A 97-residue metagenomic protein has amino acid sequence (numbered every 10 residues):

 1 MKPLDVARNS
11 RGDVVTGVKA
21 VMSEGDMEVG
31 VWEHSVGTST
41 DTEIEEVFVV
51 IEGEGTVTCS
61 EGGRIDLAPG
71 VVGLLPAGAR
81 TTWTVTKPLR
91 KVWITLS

Functional and structural regions predicted by a protein language model:
M1-V31: A short, N-terminal "cap"/entry segment at the start of jelly-roll beta-barrel domains of the cupin/DSBH fold
V21, S39-T40, V47, R64-I65: Short secondary-structure boundary/capping segments
S23, C59-E61: Short acidic, glycine-rich loop/turn motifs
S23-E43, P76-A77: Conserved short histidine dyad/triad with adjacent acidic residue
H34, T42-V57: Short, conserved beta-strand element in jelly-roll/cupin
E61-A77: Short acidic-glycine-tyrosine-enriched beta hairpin
R64, A77-S97: Ligand-binding loop in jelly-roll beta-barrel domains
